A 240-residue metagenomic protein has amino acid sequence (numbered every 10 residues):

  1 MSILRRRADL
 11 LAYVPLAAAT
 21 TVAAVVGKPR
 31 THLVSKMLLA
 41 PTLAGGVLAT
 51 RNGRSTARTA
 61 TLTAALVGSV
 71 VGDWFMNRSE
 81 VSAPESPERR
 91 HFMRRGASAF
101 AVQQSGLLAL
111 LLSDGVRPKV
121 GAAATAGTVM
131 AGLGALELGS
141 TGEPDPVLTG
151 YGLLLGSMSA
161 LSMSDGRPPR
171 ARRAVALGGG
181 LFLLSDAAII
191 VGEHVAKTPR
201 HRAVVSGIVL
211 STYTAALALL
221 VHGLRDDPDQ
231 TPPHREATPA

Functional and structural regions predicted by a protein language model:
M1-A240: Polytopic alpha-helical membrane-helix bundles and their juxtamembrane interface segments in multi-pass membrane
